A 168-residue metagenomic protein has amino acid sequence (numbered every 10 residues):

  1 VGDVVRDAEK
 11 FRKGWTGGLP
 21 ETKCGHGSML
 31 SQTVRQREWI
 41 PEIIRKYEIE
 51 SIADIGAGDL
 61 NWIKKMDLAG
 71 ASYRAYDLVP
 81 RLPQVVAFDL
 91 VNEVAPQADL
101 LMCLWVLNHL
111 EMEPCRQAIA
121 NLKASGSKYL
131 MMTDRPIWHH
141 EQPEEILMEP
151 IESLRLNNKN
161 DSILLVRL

Functional and structural regions predicted by a protein language model:
V1-A53, A57-V94, L110-L168: Class I (Rossmann-like) S-adenosyl-L-methionine-dependent methyltransferase catalytic domain, capturing the SAM-binding
E93-L101: A short acidic, Gly/Pro-enriched loop at the edge of an enzyme's catalytic core that lines a small-molecule cofactor
L100-E113: A short SAM/SAH-binding and catalytic strip from SAM-dependent methyltransferases
